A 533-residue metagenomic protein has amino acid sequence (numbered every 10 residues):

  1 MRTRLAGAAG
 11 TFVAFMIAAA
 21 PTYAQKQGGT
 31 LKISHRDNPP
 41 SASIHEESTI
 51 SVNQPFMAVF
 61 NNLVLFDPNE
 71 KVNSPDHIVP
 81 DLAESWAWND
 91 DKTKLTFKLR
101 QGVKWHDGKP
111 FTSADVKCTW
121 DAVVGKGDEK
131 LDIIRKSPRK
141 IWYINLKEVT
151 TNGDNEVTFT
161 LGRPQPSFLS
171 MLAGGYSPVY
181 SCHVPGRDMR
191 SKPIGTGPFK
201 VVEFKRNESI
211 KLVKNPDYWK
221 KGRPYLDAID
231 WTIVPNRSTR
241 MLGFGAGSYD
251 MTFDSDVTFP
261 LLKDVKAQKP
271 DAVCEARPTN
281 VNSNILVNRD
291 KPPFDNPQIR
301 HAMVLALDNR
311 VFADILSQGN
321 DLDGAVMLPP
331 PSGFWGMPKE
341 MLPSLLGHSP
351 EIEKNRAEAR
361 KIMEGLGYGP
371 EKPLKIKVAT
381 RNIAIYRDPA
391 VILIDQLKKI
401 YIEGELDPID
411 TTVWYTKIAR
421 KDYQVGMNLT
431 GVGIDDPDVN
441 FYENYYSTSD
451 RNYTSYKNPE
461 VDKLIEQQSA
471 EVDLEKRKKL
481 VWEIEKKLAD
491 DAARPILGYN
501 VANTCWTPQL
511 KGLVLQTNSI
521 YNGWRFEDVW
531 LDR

Functional and structural regions predicted by a protein language model:
R4, Y23-K26, K98, K117 (+1 more regions): Surface-exposed binding/hinge segments that line and control ligand-binding clefts or catalytic entry sites
S34-D90, K192-T196: N-terminal lobe/hinge region of extracytoplasmic solute-binding protein
L65-N73, I134-R135, Q165-D230, N236-S238 (+3 more regions): Gly/Pro-rich hinge or "lid" segments in bacterial periplasmic/extracellular proteins
T93, Q298, G347-E353, E403-W414 (+3 more regions): Extracytoplasmic/peripheral linker and loop segments enriched in polar/acidic and small residues with frequent Thr/Pro
R100, V184-R187, P216-L262, H301 (+3 more regions): Ligand-site clamp/hinge motif
K126, K130, R135, V149 (+5 more regions): Extracellular/periplasmic solute-recognition and catalytic clefts
F199, D323-G365, I383-D388: Structural transition elements
T504-R533: Long beta-strand-rich cores associated with HINT superfamily self-processing modules
